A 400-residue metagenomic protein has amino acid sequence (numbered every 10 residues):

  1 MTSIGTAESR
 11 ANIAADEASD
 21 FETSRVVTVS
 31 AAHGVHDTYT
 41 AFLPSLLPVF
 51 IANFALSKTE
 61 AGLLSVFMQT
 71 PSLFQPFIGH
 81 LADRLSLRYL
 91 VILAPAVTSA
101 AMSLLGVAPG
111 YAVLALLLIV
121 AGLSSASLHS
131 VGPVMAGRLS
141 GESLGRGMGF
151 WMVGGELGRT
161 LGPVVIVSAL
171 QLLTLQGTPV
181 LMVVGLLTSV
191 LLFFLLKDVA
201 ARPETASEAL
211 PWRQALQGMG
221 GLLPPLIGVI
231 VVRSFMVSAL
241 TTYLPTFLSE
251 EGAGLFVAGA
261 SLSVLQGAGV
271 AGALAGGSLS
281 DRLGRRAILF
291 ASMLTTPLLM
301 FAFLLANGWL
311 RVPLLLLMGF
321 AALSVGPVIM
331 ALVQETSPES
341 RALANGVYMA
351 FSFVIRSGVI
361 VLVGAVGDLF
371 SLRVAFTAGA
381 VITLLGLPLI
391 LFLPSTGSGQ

Functional and structural regions predicted by a protein language model:
L43-P44, G221-S263, G267-A273: Extracytoplasmic gate region of multi-pass secondary transporters
V66-G79, S263-A275: Central cavity-lining transmembrane alpha-helices of secondary-active solute carriers, predominantly the Major
L73-Y111: Conserved MFS/SLC helix-loop-helix module at the cytosolic interface between two early adjacent transmembrane helices
Y89-L104, A287-A302, A380: Structural signature of the two symmetry-related core transmembrane helices
L117-G154: Cytoplasmic helix-loop-helix junction between adjacent transmembrane helices in 12-TM secondary transporters
W151-K197: Helix-loop-helix hairpin linking two adjacent transmembrane segments in secondary transporters
L283-I329: C-terminal transmembrane helical hairpin of 12-TM major facilitator-type secondary transporters
P338-L369: A late C-terminal transmembrane helix in Major Facilitator Superfamily
